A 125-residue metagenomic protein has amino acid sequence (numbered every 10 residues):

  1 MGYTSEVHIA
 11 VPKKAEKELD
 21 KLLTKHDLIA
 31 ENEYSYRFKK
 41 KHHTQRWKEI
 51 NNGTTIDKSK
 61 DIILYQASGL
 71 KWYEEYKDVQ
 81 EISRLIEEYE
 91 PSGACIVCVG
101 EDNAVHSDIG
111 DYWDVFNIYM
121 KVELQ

Functional and structural regions predicted by a protein language model:
M1-D27: Short, extreme N-terminal segment that most often corresponds to the first beta-strand
L23-Q125: Charged interaction segments
